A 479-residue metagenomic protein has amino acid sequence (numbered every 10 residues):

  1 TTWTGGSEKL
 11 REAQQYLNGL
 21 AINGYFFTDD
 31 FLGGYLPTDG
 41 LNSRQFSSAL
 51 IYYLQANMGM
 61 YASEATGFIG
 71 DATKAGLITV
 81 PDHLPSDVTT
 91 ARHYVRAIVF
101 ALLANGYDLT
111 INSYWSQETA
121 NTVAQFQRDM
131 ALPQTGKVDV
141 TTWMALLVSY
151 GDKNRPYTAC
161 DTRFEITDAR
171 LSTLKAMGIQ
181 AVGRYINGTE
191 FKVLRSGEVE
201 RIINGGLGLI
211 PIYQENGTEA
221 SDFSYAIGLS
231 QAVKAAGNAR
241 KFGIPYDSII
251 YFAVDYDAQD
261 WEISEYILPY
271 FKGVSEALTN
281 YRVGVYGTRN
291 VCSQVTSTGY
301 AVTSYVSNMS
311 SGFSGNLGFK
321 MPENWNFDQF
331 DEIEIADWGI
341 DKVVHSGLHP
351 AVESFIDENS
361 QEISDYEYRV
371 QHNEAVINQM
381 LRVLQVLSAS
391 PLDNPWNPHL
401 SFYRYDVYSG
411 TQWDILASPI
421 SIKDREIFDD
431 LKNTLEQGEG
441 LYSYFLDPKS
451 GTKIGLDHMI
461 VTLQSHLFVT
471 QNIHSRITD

Functional and structural regions predicted by a protein language model:
T1-A181, Y185-I186, N394, G438 (+4 more regions): Cell-envelope/ECM-targeting effectors and their regulatory/trafficking segments
A101, Y157-D161, Q180-Y185, G208-Y213 (+3 more regions): Structural recognition of the beta-strand scaffold that forms the well-ordered cores of secreted hydrolase catalytic
R155-T162, C292-G410, D414: Functionally critical loop-and-helix segments that line ligand-binding/catalytic clefts of soluble enzyme domains
T158-Y213, G217-A220, L392-L441: N-terminal carbohydrate-binding/catalytic regions of secreted carbohydrate-active enzymes
E190-E262: Substrate-binding cleft of extracellular glycoside hydrolase catalytic domains
A258-Y281: Active-site cleft segment of glycoside hydrolase catalytic domains centered on the general acid/base Glu
T279-Q294, V302: Aromatic-lined carbohydrate-recognition surfaces of secreted/lumenal glycan-active proteins
N359-T478: Extended effector regions of multi-domain proteins
